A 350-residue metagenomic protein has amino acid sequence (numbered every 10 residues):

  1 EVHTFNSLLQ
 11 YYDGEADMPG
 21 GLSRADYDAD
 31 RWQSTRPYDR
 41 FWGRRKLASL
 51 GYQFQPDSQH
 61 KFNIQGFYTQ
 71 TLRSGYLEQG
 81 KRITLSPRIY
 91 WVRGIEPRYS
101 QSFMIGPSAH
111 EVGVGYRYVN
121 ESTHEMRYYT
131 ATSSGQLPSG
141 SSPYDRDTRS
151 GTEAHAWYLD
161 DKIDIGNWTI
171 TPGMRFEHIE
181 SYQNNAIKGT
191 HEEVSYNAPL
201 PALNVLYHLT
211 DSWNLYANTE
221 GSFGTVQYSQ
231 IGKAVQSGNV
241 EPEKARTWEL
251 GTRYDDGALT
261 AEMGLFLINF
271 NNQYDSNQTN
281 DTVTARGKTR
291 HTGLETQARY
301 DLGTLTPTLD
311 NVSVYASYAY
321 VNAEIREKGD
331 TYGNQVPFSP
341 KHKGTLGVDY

Functional and structural regions predicted by a protein language model:
E1-G43, R73, S181, N272: Periplasmic-side early beta-strands and strand-to-turn transitions of outer-membrane beta-barrels
T4-Q10, I105-G113, R117-V119, T148-N269 (+2 more regions): Structural signature of Gram-negative outer-membrane beta-barrels, strongest in the C-terminal barrel of TonB-dependent
T4-Q10, W42-A186: Face-selective signature of the C-terminal outer-membrane beta-barrel domain
M18-A25, S74-R82, H124-S133, Y182-G189 (+3 more regions): Outer-membrane beta-barrel translocator domains and adjoining extracellular loop/strand segments of Gram-negative
R31-Y38, G51, Q79-P87, S100 (+6 more regions): Extracellular loop and loop/strand-boundary signature of outer-membrane beta-barrel proteins
W42-K46, I89-R93, G151-H155, S195-P199 (+4 more regions): Residues that define the transmembrane beta-barrel architecture of outer-membrane proteins
G51-Q55, Q59-L77, H124-R127, H208 (+4 more regions): Membrane-embedded beta-barrel scaffold of Gram-negative outer-membrane proteins
Y99, G106-A109, N167-I170, A258-T260 (+2 more regions): Gram-negative outer-membrane beta-barrel transporters
